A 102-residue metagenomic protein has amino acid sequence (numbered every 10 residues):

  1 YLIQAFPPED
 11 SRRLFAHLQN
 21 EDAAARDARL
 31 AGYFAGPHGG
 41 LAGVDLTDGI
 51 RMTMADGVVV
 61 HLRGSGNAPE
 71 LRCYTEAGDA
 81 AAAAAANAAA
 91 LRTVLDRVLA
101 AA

Functional and structural regions predicted by a protein language model:
Y1-G66, E70-Y74, A80-A102: Phosphate-binding and adjacent anionic-ligand microenvironments
